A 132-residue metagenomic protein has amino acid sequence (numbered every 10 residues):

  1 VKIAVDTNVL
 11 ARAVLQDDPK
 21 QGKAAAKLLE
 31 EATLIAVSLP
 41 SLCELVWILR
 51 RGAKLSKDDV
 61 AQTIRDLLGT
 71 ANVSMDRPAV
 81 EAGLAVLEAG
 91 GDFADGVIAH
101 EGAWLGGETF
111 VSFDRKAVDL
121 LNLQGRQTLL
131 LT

Functional and structural regions predicted by a protein language model:
V1-I3, H100-T132: Acidic, PIN/NYN-like endoribonuclease modules and their adjacent C-terminal/linker elements
V1-V37, G52-D59, Q124-G125, L129-T132: Short, well-structured N-terminal submotif of metal-dependent ribonuclease cores
V9, S41, A79, V97-I98 (+1 more regions): Alpha-helix capping/helix-boundary segments
S38, A94-D95, F113: Replace "coordinates the UDP/GDP/TDP-sugar" with "coordinates nucleotide-activated sugar donors
L39, C43, A61-A89: Acidic catalytic patch
